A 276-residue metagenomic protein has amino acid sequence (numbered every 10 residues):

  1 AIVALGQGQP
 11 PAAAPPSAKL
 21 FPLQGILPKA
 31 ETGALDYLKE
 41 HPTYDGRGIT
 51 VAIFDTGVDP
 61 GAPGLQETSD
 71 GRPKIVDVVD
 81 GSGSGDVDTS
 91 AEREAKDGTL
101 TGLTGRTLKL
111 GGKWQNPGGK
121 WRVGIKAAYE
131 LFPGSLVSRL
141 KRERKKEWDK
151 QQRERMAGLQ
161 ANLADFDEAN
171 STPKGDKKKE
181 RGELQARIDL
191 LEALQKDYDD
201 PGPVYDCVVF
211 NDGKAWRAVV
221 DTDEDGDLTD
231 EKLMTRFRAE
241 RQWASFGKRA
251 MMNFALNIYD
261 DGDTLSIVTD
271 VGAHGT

Functional and structural regions predicted by a protein language model:
A1-V3: Bacterial N-terminal signal peptides
L5-T276: Loop-rich non-cytosolic ectodomains and luminal regions
